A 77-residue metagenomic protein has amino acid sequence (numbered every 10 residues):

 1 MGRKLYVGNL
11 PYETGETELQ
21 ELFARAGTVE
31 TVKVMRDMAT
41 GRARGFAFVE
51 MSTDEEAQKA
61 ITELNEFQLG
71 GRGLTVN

Functional and structural regions predicted by a protein language model:
M1-V76: Canonical RRM/RBD RNA-binding surface and closely related RRM-like beta-sheet modules in eukaryotic RNA-binding proteins
